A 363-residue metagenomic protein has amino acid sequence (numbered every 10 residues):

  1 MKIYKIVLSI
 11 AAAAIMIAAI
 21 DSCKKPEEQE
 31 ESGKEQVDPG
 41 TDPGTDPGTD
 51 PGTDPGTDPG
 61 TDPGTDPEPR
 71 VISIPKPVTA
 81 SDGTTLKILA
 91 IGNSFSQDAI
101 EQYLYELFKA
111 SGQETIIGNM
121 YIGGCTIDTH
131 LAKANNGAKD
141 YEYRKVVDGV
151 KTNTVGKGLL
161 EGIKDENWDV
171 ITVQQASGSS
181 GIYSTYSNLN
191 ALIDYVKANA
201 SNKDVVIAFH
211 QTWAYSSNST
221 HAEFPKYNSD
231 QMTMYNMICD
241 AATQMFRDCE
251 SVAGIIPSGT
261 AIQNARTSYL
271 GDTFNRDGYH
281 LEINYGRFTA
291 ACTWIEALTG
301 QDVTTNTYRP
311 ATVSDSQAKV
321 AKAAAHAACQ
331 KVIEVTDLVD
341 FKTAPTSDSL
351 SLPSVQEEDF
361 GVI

Functional and structural regions predicted by a protein language model:
M1-D21: Sec-dependent bacterial lipoprotein signal peptides
I15-P77, D82: Bacterial Sec-dependent N-terminal signal peptides
G60-Q113, I117, R309-T312, A321-G361: N-terminal module-boundary/linker segments of secreted carbohydrate-active enzymes
K87-I91, I116-Y121, D169-Q174, V206-Q211 (+1 more regions): Structural recognition of the beta-strand scaffold that forms the well-ordered cores of secreted hydrolase catalytic
S94, D98, E106-S111, Q174 (+6 more regions): Structured segments of extracytoplasmic/periplasmic soluble domains in secreted or envelope-associated proteins
D98-L189: Conserved SGNH/GDSL esterase-like catalytic core that processes O-acyl groups on lipids and polysaccharides
G162-T243, C249: Acidic/His-rich structured neighborhood in mature extracellular/periplasmic domains
K226-C329: Catalytic His-Asp segment of secreted/periplasmic serine-dependent ester chemistry enzymes
